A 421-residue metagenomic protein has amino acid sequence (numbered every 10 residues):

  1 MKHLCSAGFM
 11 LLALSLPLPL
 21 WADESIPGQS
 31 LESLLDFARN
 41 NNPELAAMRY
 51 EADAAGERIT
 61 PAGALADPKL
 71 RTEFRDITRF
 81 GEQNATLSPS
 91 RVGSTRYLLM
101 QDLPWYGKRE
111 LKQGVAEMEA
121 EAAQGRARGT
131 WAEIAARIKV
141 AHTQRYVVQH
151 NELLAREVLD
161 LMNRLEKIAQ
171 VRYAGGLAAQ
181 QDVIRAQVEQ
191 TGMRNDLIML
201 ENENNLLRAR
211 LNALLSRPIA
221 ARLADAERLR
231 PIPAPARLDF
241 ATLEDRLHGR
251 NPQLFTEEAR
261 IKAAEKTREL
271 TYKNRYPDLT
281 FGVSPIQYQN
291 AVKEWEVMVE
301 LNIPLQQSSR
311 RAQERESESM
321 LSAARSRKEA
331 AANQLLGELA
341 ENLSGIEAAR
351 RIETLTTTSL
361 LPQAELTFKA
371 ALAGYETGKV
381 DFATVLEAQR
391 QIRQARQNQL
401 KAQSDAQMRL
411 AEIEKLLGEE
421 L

Functional and structural regions predicted by a protein language model:
K2-H3, Q29, T130-R246, N342-G345 (+1 more regions): Periplasmic alpha-helical coiled-coil/stalk elements that build and connect Gram-negative outer-membrane
L4-S6, L18-E24, Q29, F80 (+1 more regions): Acidic, low-complexity, intrinsically disordered peripheral segments
A22-F74, S88, D102-L103, I219-K262 (+3 more regions): Bacterial Sec-pathway N-terminal export signals of envelope proteins
D36-A46, D53-P68, P89, Y97-G114 (+8 more regions): A glycine-/polar-enriched beta->alpha junction
A47-A62, T130, I134-A155, R164 (+5 more regions): Amphipathic alpha-helical coiled-coil segments
L70-D76, F281-P285: Transmembrane beta-barrel strands of outer-membrane/channel proteins
Q83-N84, R260, I286-E294: Solvent-exposed loop/turn segments connecting transmembrane beta-strands in outer-membrane beta-barrel proteins
V92-R96, V140, R185, D278 (+1 more regions): Transmembrane beta-barrel architecture of outer-membrane proteins
